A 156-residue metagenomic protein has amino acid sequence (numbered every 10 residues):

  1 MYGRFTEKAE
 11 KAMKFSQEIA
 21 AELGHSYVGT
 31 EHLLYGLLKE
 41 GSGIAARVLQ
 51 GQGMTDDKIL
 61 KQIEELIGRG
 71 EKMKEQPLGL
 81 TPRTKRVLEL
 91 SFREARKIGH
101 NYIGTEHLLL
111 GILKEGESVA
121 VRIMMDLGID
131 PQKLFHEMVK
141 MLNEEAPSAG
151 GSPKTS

Functional and structural regions predicted by a protein language model:
M1-S156: Histone-fold recognition with a strong bias for associated Lys/Arg-rich disordered tails
